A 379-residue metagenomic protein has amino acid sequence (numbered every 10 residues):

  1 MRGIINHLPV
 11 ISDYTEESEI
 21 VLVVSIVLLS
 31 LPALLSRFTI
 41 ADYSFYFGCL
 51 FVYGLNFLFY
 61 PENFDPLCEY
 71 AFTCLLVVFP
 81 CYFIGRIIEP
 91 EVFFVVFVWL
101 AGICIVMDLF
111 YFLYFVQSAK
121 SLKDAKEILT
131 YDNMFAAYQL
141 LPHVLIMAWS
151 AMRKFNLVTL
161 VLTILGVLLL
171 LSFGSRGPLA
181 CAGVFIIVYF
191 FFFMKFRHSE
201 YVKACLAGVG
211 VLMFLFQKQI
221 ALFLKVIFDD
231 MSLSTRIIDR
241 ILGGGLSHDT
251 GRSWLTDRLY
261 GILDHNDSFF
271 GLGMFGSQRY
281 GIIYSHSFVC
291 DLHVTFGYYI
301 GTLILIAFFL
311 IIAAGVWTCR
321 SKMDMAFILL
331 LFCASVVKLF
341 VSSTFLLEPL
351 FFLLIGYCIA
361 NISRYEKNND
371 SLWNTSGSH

Functional and structural regions predicted by a protein language model:
M1-L35, C49-Y60, M107-F112, S335 (+1 more regions): N-terminal signal-anchor transmembrane segment
I5-D13, F59, G102-A137, K225-T235: Membrane-interfacial helix-loop-helix modules of multi-pass inner-membrane proteins that assemble, modify, or transport
I26-F38, F51-V106, V144-W149, F190-F196 (+1 more regions): Transmembrane alpha-helical segments and their membrane-water interfaces
L35-S44, A151-V161, K195-V202, I312-L329: Membrane-interface helix-loop-helix junctions at transmembrane boundaries of multi-pass membrane enzymes, predominantly
E91-S118, D132-F193: Alpha-helical transmembrane segments of multi-pass inner-membrane proteins
S118, L242-F296: Long extracytoplasmic/lumenal interhelical loops at the membrane interface of multi-pass membrane proteins
F193-I241, G261-H265: A membrane-periplasm/extracellular boundary helix in multi-pass inner-membrane enzymes that assemble envelope glycans
E200, F296-V336, C358-S371: Hydrophobic transmembrane alpha-helices and their immediate junctions
